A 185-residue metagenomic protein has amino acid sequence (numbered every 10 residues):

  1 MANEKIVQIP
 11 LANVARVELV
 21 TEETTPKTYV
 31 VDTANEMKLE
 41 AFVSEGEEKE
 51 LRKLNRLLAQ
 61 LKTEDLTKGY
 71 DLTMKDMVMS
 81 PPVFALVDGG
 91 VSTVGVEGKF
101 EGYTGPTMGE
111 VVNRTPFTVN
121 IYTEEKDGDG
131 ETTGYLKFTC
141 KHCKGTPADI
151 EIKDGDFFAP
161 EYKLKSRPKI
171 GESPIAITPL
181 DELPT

Functional and structural regions predicted by a protein language model:
A2-G89, H142-D156: Solvent-exposed edge beta-strands and adjacent loop segments that serve as assembly or binding interfaces
T28-V30, V112, E172: Basic/polar low-complexity intrinsically disordered segments
T63-D65, P106-V111, D127-E131, D149-F158: Exposed beta-sheet edge/beta-hairpin loop segments within beta-rich domains
D65-N120: Extracellular-facing segments of soluble proteins and assemblies that are Gly/Ser/Thr-biased and enriched in aromatics
D76-V78, T123, L164-P168: Short, structured patches in soluble enzyme cores that scaffold and shape functional sites
S80-V83, D127-D129, A148, I170-S173: Residue-level signal for secondary-structure boundary sites
N113-K137, K169: Extended, acidic-biased charged interface segments
Y135-T185: Mixed-charge, glycine-accented linear interaction segment located at domain edges/termini
